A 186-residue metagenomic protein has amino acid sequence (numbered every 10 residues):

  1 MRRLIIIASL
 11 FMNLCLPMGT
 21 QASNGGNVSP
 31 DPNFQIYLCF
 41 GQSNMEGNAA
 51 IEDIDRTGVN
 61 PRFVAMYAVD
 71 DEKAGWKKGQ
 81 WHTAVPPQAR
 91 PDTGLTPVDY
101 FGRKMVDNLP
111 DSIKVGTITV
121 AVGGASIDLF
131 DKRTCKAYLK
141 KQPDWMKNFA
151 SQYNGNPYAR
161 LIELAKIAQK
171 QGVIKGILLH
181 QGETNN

Functional and structural regions predicted by a protein language model:
M1-L4: Positively charged n-region of N-terminal signal peptides that target proteins for export
I6-I7, M66: General helical structural elements
I7-C15: Bacterial N-terminal signal peptides
M18-Q21: Sec/Tat signal peptide C-region and signal peptidase I cleavage site
S23-N186: Cell-envelope and extracellular/periplasmic
